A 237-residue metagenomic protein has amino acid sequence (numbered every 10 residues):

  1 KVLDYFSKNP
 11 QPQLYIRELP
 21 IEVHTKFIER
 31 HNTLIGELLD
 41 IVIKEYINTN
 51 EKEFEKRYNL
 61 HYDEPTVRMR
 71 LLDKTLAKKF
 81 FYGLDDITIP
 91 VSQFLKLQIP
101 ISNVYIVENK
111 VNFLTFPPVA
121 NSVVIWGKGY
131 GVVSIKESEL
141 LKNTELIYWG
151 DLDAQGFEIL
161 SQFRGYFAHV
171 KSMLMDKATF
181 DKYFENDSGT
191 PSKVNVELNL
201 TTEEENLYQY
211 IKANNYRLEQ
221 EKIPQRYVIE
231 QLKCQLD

Functional and structural regions predicted by a protein language model:
K1-T144, Q155, Q162-G165, K171 (+1 more regions): Nucleic-acid enzyme cleavage-core boundary/entry regions
D151: Active-site glycine-centered loops adjacent to acidic/histidine catalytic or metal-binding residues that shape
